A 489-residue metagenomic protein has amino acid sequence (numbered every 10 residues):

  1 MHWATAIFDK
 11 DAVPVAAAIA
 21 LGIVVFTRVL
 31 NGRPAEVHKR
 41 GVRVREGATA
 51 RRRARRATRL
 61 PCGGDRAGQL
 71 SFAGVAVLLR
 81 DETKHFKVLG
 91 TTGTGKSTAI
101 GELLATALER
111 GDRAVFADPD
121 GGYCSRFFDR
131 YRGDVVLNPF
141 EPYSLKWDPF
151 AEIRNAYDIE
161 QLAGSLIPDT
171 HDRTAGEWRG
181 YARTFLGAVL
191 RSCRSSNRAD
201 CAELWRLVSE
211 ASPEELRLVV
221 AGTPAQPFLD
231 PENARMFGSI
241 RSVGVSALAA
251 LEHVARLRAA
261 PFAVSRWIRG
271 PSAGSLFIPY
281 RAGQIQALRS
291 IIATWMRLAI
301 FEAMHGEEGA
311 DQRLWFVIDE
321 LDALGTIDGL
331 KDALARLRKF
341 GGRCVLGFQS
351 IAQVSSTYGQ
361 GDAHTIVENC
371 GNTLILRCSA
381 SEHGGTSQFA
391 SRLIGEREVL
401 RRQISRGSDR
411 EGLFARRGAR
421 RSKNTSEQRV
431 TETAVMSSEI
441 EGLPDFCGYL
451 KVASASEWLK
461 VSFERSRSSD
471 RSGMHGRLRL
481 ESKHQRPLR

Functional and structural regions predicted by a protein language model:
M1-T91, T98-A99, L103, P261 (+1 more regions): Basic- and hydrophobic-enriched, low-structure N-terminal and domain-boundary segments that flank ATP-binding catalytic
P34-E36, V77-E82, L89-R343, A352 (+4 more regions): P-loop NTPase motor domains
C62-A67, R416, E441-C447: A short, compositionally biased
F348: H-loop/switch region of ABC-family ATPase nucleotide-binding domains
D362-I404, S408: Conserved P-loop NTPase catalytic core
A363, E396, L413-R417, G476: Alpha-helix boundary/capping detector
R401-V430: Flexible coil/linker segments and helix-coil junctions enriched in charged and small residues
